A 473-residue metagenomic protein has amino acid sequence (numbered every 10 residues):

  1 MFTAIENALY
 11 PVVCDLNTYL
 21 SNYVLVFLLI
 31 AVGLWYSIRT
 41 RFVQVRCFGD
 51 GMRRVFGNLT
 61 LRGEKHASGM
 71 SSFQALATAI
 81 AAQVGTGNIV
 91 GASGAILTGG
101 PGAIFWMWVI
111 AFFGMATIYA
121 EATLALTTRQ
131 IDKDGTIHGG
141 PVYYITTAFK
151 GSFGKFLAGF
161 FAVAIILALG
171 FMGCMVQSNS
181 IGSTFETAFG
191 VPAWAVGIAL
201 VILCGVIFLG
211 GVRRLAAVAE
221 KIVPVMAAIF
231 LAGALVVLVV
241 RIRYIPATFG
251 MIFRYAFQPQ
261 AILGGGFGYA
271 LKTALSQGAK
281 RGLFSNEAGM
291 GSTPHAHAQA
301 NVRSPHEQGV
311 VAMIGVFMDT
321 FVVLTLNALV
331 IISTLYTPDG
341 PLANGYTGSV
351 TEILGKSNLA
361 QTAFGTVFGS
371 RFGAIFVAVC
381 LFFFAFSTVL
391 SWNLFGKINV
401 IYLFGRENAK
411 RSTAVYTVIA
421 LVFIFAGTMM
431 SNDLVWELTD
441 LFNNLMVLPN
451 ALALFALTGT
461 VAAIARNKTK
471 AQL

Functional and structural regions predicted by a protein language model:
M1-T86, I96-A103, G114, F425 (+1 more regions): N-terminal alpha-helical transmembrane segments of multi-pass membrane transport and channel/translocase proteins
A8-L9, R39-Q44, N88-A92, G170-G182 (+6 more regions): Transmembrane helix-loop junctions in multi-pass membrane proteins
L28-W35, R39-M52, F161, S178-F185 (+7 more regions): Membrane-interface loop-to-helix entry segments
W35-S37, I110-G135, V142, T146-N179 (+3 more regions): Helix-loop-helix module between adjacent transmembrane segments
F42-M70, G94, G100-I104, A116-S152 (+4 more regions): Flexible loop linkers connecting adjacent transmembrane helices in multi-pass alpha-helical membrane transporters
G63-T98, L124-T127, K133-V142, T146-A148 (+2 more regions): Alpha-helical membrane segments and immediately flanking helix-loop junctions that form or couple to the substrate/ion
F113-E121, I198-V212, V223-R243, S276 (+3 more regions): Selective recognition of specific alpha-helical transmembrane segments in multi-pass small-molecule
Y119-I131, L235-M251, P259-G266, Q299-V302 (+2 more regions): Extracellular/periplasmic helix-exit of transmembrane alpha-helices
